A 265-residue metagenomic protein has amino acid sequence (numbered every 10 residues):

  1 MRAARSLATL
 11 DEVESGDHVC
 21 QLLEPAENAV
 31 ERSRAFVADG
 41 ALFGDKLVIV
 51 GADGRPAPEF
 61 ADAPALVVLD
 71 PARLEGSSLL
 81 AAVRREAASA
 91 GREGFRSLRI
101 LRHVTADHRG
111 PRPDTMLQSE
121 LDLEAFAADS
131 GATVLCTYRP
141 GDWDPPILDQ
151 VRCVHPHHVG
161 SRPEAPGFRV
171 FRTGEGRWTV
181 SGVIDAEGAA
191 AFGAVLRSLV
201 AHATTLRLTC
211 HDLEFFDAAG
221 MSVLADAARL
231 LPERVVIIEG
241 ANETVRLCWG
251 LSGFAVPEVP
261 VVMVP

Functional and structural regions predicted by a protein language model:
M1-N28, G54-R55, E243, G250-P265: Actinobacteria-biased recognition of intrinsically disordered, low-complexity terminal regions
R2-G16, V67-E175: Trafficking entry modules
G16, L42, A201-A203: Short loop/turn elements that form and flank the Walker-type P-loop nucleotide-binding site in RecA-like NTPase cores
V19-R34, A38-M116, F215-F216, E239: Hydrophobic alpha-helical segments that drive targeting, anchoring, or assembly
D45-K46, G94-S97, A132, T204 (+1 more regions): Short coil/turn segments at beta-strand junctions that form active-site/ligand-binding loops
L47-V50, L135-C136, R207: Short hydrophobic alpha-helical runs that function as membrane-insertion/retention elements
E86, A127-S130, Y138-P265: STAS-like cytosolic regulatory interaction modules
